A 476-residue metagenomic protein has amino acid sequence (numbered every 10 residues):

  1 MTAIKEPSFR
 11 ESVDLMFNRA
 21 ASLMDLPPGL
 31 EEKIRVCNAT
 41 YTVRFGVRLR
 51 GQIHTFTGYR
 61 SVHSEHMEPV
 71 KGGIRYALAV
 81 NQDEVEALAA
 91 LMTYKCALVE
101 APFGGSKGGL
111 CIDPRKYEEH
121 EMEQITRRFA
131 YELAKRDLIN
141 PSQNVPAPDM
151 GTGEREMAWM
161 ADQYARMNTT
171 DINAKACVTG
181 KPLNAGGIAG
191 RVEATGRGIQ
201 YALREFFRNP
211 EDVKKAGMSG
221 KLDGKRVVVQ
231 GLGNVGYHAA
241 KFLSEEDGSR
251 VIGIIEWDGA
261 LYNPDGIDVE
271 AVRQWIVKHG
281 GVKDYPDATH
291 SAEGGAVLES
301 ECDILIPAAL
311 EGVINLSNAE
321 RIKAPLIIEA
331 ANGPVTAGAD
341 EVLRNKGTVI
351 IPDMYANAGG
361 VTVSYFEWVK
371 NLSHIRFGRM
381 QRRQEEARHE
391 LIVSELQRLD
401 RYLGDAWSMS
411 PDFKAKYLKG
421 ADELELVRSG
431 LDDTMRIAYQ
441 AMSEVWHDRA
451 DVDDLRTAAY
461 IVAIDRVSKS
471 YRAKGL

Functional and structural regions predicted by a protein language model:
M1-A194, Q200-A202, F206-F207, A356 (+3 more regions): N-terminal ligand-binding/catalytic initiation module
A3-S8, F206-F207, P325-L476: Adenosine-phosphate binding glycine-rich loop
S8, S12-L15, N38, V80-D83 (+19 more regions): Conserved active-site and cofactor/substrate-binding residues in soluble primary-metabolism enzymes
P27-K33, E100, L138-A147, D171-A174 (+4 more regions): Flexible, glycine/charged-enriched surface loops at secondary-structure junctions
H54, Y59, G109, Q143-N144 (+6 more regions): Structural motif
A87, D171-I172, G253-E256, I306-P307 (+2 more regions): General beta-strand structural signal in soluble alpha/beta enzymes
A189-E299: Glycine-rich phosphate/diphosphate-binding loop of Rossmann-like nucleotide-binding domains
G259-I350: Rossmann-like adenosine-cofactor binding region
